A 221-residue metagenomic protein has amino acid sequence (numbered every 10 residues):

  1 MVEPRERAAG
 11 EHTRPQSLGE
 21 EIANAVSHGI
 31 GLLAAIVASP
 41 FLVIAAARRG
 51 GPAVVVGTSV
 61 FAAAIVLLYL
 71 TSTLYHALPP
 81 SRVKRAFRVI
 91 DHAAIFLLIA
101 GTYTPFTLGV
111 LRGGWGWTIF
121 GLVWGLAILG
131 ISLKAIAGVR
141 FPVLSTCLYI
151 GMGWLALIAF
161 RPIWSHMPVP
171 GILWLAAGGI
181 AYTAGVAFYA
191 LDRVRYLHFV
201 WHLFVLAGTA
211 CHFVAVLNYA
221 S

Functional and structural regions predicted by a protein language model:
M1-S221: Multi-pass alpha-helical transmembrane bundles in non-GPCR membrane proteins that perform intramembrane catalysis
